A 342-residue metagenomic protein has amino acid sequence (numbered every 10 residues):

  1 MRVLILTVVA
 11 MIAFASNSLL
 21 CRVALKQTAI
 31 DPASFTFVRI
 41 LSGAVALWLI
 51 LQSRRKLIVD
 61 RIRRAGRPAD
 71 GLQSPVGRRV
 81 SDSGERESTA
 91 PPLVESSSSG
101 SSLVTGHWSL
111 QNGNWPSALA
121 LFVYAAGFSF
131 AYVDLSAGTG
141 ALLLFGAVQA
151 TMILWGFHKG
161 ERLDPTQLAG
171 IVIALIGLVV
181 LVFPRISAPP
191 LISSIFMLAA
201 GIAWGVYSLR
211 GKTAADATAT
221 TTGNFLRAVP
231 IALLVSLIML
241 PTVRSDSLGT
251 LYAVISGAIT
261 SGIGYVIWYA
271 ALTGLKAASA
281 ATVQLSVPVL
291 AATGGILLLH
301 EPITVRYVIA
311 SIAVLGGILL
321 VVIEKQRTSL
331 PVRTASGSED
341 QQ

Functional and structural regions predicted by a protein language model:
M1-F37, I62-R63, A126-G127, I176 (+3 more regions): Glycine-/small-residue-enriched transmembrane alpha-helix faces in small-molecule transporters and effluxers
V3-I5, S34-I50, Q167-I173, I192-A199 (+2 more regions): Hydrophobic alpha-helical transmembrane segments of multi-pass integral membrane proteins, especially transporters
A13, R55-L57, Q111-L144, I153 (+3 more regions): Specific transmembrane alpha-helical segments of multi-pass solute transporters/efflux pumps, especially DMT/EamA
A24, F35, R39, A131 (+6 more regions): Hydrophobic/aromatic residues within transmembrane alpha-helices of multi-pass small-molecule transporters
T28-I62, Q111-V123, A147-W155, A203-Y207 (+1 more regions): Transmembrane alpha-helices of multi-pass small-molecule transport proteins
S34-V45, A120-L121, S129-E161, A200 (+1 more regions): Specific alpha-helical transmembrane segments that line the substrate/conduction pathway and gating interfaces
F37, G140-A147, G211-P230, S261-L297: Helix-helix packing/entry segments at the starts of transmembrane helices
L47, L51, L121, L163-F183 (+5 more regions): Hydrophobic transmembrane alpha-helices of multi-pass small-molecule transport proteins
